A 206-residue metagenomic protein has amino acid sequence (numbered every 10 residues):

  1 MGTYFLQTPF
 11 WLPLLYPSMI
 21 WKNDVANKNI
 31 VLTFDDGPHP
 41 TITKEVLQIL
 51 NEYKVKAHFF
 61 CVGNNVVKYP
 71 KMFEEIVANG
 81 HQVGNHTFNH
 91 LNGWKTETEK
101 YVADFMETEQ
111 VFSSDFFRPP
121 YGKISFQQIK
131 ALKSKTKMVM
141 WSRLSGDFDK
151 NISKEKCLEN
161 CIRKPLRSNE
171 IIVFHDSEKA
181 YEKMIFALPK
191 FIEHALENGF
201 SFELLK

Functional and structural regions predicted by a protein language model:
M1-L32, P38-E52, K68-K71, P189-K206: N-terminal pre-catalytic segment of deacetylase/amide-hydrolase enzymes
N29-D36, I171-S177: Active-site groove signature of glycoside hydrolases
G37-T41, F60-Y69, L91-E99, R118-S125 (+2 more regions): Acidic-and-aromatic substrate-binding clefts and catalytic sites of carbohydrate-active enzymes
L47-K56, F60-C61, H81-Q82, F88-L91 (+4 more regions): CE4/NodB-like, metal-dependent polysaccharide N-deacetylase domain that modifies extracellular/periplasmic N-acetylated
Y53-V55, A78-V83, K133-S142: Glycine-enriched alpha-helix->loop->beta-strand junction motifs that scaffold or abut catalytic
K71-E74, T98-F105, S153-E159, I185-P189: Charged helix-capping and loop-helix junction motifs
K123, I129-P165, G199-K206: His/Asp/Glu-enriched short active-site or ligand-binding loop at hydrolase and phosphoryl-transfer sites
I162-K206: Catalytic grooves of carbohydrate-active enzymes
